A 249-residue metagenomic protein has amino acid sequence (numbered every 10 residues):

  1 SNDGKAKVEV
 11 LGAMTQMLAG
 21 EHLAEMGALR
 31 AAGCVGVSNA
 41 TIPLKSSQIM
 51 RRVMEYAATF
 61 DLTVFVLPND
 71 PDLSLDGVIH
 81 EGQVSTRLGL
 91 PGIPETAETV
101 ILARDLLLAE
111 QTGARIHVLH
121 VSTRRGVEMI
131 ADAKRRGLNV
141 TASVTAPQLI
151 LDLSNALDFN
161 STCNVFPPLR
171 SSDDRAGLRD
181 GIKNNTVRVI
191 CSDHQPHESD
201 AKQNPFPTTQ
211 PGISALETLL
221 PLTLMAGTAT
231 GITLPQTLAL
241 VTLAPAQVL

Functional and structural regions predicted by a protein language model:
S1-E21: Metal-cofactor-binding active-site regions of metalloenzymes
S1-K7, E55-V66, L216-L222: Alpha-helix-loop-beta-strand connector modules within alpha/beta enzyme cores
N2-K5, R136-L138, T230-T233: Secondary-structure transition/capping motifs at alpha-helix termini and the adjoining loop/turn into the next element
G4, V10, V84-T86, T145 (+4 more regions): Glycine-rich, flexible loop/turn motifs
L18, I42, R170, T208-P211 (+1 more regions): Pocket-edge positions in alpha/beta enzyme catalytic cores
E21-I190: Histidine/acidic residue-rich metal-binding segments in metalloenzymes
T86-R115, K183-I190, Q195-L249: His/Asp/Glu-enriched, well-ordered alpha-helical/loop segment that forms or immediately abuts the divalent-metal
